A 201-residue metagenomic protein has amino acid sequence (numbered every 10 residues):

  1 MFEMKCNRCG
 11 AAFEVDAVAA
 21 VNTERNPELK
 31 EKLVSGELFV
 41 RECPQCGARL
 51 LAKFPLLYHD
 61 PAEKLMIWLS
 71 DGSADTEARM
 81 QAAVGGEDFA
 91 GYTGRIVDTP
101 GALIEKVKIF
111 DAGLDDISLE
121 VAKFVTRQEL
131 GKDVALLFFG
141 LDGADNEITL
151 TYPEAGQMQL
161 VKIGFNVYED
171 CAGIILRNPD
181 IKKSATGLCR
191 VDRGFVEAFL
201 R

Functional and structural regions predicted by a protein language model:
M1-D71: N-terminal cysteine/histidine-rich coordination modules
E63-V196: Long, contiguous alpha-helical scaffold regions
E197-R201: Extended, amphipathic alpha-helical scaffolds
